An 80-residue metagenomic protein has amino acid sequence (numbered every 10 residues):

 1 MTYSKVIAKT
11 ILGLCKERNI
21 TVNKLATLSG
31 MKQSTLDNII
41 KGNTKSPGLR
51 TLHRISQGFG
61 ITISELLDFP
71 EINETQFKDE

Functional and structural regions predicted by a protein language model:
M1-I20: A short, Lys/Arg-rich alpha-helix, primarily the initiator
K9, Q33, G48-L52: Short alpha-helical elements of helix-turn-helix
G13, N38, K45, L67-E80: Short, charged recognition helix plus adjacent turn of helix-turn-helix-like nucleic-acid-binding domains
C15, A26, S56: The alpha-helix within a helix-turn-helix
E17, T44-P47, G58: Helix-turn-helix/winged-helix DNA-binding modules
I20-N38, N43: Short alpha-helical DNA-recognition segment
R50-E65: DNA major-groove recognition helix of helix-turn-helix/homeodomain DNA-binding modules
